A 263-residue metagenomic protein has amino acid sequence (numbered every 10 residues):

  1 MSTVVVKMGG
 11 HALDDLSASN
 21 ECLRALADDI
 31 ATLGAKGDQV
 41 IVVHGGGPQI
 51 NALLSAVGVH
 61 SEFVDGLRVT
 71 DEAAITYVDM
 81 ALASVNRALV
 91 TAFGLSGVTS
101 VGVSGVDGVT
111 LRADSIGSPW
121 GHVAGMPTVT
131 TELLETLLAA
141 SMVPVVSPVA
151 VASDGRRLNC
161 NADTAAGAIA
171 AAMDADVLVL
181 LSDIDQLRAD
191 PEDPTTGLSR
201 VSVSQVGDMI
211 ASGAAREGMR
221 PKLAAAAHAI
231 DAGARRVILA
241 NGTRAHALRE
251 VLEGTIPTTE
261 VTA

Functional and structural regions predicted by a protein language model:
S2-A263: C-terminal catalytic "cap/lid" subdomain
